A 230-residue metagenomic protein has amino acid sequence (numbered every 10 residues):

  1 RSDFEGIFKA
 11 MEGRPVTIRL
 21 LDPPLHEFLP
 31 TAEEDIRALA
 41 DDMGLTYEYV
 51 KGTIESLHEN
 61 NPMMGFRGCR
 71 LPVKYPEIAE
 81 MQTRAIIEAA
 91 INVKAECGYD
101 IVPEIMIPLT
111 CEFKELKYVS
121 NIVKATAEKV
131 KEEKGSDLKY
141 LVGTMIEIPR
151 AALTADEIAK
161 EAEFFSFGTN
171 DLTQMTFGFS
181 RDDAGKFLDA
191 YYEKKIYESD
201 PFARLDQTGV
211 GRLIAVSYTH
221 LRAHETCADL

Functional and structural regions predicted by a protein language model:
R1-R222, A228: Conserved alpha/beta-domain cores
